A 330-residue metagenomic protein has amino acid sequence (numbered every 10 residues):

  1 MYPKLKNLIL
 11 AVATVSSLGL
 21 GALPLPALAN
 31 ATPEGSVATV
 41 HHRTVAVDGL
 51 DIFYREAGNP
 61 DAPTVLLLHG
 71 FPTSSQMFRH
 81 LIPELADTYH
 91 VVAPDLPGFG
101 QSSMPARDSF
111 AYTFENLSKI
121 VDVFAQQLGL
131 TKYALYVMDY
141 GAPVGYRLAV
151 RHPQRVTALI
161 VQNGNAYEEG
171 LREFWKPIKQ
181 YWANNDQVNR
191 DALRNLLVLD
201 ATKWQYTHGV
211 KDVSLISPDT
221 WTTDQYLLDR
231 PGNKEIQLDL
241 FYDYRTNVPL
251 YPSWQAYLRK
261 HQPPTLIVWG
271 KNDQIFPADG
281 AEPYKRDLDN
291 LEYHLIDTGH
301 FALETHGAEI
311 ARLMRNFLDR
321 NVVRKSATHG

Functional and structural regions predicted by a protein language model:
Y2-V12: Bacterial N-terminal signal peptides that target proteins for export
A11-A22: Bacterial N-terminal signal peptides
N30-I52, A57-T64, V92, F99-Y136 (+4 more regions): Flexible "cap/lid" subdomain of the alpha/beta-hydrolase fold that forms the substrate-access gate
L67-G70, A93: Structural cue for short, hydrophobic secondary-structure segments
G70-T73, D139: Active-site glycine-rich loops that stabilize anionic/oxyanionic intermediates across multiple enzyme folds
P72, P97-G100, A166, G299-A302: Alpha/beta-hydrolase active-site loop signature
P72-H80, V91: Serine-hydrolase catalytic-loop signature spanning alpha/beta hydrolases and amidase-signature enzymes
G299-A311: Catalytic histidine-centered segment of alpha/beta-hydrolase-like enzymes
